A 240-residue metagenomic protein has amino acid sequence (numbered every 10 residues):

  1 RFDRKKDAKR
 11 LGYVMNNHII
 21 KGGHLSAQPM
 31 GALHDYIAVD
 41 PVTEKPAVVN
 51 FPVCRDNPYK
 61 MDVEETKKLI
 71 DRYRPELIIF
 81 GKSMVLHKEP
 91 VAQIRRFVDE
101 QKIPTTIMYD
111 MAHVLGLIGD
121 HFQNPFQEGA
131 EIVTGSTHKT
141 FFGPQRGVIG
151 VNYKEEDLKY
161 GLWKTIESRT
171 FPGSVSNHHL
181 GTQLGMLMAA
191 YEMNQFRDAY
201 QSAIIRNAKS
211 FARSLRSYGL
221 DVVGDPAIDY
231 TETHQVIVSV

Functional and structural regions predicted by a protein language model:
R1-D221: Conserved PLP-enzyme active-site core in the AAT-like
V222-V240: Conserved PLP-binding catalytic core of the aspartate aminotransferase-like
